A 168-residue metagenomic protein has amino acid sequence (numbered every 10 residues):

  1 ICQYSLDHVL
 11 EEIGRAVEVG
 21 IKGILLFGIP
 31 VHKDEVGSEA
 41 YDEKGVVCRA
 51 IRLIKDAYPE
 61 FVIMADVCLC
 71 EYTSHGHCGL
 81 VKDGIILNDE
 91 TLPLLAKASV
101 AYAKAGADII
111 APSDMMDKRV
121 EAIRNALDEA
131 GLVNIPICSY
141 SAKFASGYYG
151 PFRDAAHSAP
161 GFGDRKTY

Functional and structural regions predicted by a protein language model:
I1-Y168: Alpha/beta enzyme core
